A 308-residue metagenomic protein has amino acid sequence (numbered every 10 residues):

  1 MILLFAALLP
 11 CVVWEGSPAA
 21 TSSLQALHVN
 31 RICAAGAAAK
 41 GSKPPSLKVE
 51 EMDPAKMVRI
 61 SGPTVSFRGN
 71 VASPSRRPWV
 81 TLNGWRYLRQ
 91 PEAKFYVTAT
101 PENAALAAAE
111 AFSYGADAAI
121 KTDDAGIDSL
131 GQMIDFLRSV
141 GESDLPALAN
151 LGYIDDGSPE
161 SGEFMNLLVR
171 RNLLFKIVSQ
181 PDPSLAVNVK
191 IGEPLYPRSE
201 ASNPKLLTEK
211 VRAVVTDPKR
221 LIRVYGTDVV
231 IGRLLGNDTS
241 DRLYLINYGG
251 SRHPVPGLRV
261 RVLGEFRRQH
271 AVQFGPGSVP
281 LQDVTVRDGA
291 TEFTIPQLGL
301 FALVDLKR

Functional and structural regions predicted by a protein language model:
I2-P197, A290-F293: Glycan-processing catalytic domains of CAZymes
A26, V255-E265, L300-R308: Extended Gly/Ser/Thr-rich low-complexity repeat segments, especially those forming or decorating extracellular
G36, D123, G275, D305-R308: Residues that line or immediately flank small-molecule/substrate-binding pockets and catalytic motifs
A147, S161, S202-T239: Glycan-recognition and catalytic regions of carbohydrate-active enzymes
N150, I154-N172, G226-E265: Carbohydrate-binding surface patches
G192, R287-R308: C-terminal beta-strand-rich structural cap/linker in extracellular carbohydrate-active enzymes
V260-V279: Solvent-exposed beta-hairpin/edge-strand motifs
P280-D288: Extracellular/luminal ectodomains and secreted, surface-exposed scaffolds of diverse proteins
